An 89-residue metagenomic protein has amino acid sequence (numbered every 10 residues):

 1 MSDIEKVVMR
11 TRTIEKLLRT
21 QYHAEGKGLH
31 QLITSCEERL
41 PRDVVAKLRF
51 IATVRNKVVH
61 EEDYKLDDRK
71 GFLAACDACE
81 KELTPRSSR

Functional and structural regions predicted by a protein language model:
M1-T53, H60-R89: Amphipathic alpha-helical interface elements
